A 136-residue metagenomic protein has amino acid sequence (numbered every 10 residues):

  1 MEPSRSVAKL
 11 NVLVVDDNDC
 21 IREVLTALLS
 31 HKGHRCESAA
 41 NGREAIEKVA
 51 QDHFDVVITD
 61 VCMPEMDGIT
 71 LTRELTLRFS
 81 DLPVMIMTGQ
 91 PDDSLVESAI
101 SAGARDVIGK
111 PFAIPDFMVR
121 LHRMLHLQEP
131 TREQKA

Functional and structural regions predicted by a protein language model:
D19-E37: Two-component/phosphorelay signaling modules centered on CheY-like receiver
A40-E44, D67-L71: Acidic catalytic/metal-coordinating carboxylates
A50-D52, E74-D81, A102: Conserved phosphotransfer cores of two-component systems
D52-I58: Active-site beta3 strand of CheY-like receiver
M63: Receiver (REC) domain active-site loop signature in two-component systems and cognate sites in sensor histidine kinases
T70, P91-I108: Alpha4 helix (beta4-alpha4-beta5 surface) of REC/receiver domains from two-component response regulators
S94, F112-H122: C-terminal output helix
